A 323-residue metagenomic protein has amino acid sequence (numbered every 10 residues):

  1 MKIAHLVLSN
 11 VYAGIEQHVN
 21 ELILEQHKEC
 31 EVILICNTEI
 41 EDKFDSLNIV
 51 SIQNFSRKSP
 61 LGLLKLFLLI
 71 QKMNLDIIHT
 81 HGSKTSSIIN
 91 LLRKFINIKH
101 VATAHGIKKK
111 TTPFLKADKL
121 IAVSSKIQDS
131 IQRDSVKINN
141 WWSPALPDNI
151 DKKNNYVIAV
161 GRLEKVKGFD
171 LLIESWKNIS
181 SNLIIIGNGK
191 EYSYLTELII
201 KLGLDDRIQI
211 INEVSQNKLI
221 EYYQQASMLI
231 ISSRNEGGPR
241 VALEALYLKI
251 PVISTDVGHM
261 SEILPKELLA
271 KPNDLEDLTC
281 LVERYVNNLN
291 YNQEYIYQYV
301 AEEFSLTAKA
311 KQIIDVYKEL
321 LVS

Functional and structural regions predicted by a protein language model:
H5-G62: N-terminal strand-loop element at the rim of the active site of nucleotide-sugar-dependent glycosyltransferases
A13-E21, N155, A159-N178, K190-T196 (+1 more regions): A conserved mid-protein helix/loop that constitutes part of the nucleotide-sugar donor-binding site
I35, P251-S254: Short hydrophobic beta-strand element within catalytic cores of glycosyltransferases and related nucleotide-activated
I70, E213-V214, E221-A226: Short alpha-helical donor nucleotide-sugar binding micro-motif in glycosyltransferases
T80-S86, A104: Short His-centered aromatic/hydrophobic patch
K116-P147: Donor nucleotide-sugar binding/catalytic pocket of nucleotide-sugar-dependent glycosyltransferases
R234: Aromatic "clamp/platform" in nucleotide-sugar-dependent glycosyltransferases that forms part of the donor/acceptor
E267-E276, R284-L289: Conserved acidic donor-binding segment of nucleotide-sugar-dependent glycosyltransferases
